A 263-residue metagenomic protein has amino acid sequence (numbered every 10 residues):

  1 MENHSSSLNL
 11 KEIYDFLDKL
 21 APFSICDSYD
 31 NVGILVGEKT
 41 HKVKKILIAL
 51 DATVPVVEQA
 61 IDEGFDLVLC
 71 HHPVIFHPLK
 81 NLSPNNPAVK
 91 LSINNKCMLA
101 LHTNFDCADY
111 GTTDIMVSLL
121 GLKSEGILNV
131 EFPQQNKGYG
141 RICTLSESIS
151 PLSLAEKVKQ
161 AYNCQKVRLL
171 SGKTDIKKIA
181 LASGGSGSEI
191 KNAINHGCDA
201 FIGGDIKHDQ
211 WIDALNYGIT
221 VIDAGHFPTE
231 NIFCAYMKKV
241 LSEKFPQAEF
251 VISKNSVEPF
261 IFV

Functional and structural regions predicted by a protein language model:
M1-V263: Active-site catalytic microenvironments in core metabolic enzymes, especially phosphate/sugar-handling
